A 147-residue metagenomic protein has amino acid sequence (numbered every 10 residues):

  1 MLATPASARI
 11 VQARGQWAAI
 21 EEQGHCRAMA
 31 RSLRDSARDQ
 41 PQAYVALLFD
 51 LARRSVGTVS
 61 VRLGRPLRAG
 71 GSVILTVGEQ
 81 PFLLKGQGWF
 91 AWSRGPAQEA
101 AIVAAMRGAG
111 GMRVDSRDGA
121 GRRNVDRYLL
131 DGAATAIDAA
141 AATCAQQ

Functional and structural regions predicted by a protein language model:
M1-A3: Bacterial N-terminal signal peptides
A6-Q147: A generic "folded-domain core" signal
